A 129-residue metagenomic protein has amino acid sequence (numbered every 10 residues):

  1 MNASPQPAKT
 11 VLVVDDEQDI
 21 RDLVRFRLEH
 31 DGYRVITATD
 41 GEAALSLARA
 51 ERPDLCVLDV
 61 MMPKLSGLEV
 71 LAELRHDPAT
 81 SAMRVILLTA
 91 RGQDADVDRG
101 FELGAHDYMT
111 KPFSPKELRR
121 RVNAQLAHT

Functional and structural regions predicted by a protein language model:
R21, P63, A72, S81 (+2 more regions): The feature encodes the CheY-like receiver
D22-H30: Charged docking surfaces used in two-component/phosphorelay signaling
R25, E69, G92-M109, R120: Alpha4 helix (beta4-alpha4-beta5 surface) of REC/receiver domains from two-component response regulators
G32-T39, L47: Short hydrophobic/Thr-rich beta-strand motif most characteristic of the beta2 strand and flanking loop of CheY-like
D40-A43, S66-A72: Acidic catalytic/metal-coordinating carboxylates
E51-V57: Active-site beta3 strand of CheY-like receiver
F113-N123: C-terminal output helix
